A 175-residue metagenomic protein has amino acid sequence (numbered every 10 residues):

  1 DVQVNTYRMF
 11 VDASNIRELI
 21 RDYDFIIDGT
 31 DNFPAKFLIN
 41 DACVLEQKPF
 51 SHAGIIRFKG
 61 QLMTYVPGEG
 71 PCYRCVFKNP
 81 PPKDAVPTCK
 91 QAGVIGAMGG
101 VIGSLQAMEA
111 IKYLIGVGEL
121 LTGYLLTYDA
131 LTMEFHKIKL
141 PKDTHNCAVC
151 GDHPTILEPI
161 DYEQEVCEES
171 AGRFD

Functional and structural regions predicted by a protein language model:
D1-D175: Adenine nucleotide-associated cytosolic modules
